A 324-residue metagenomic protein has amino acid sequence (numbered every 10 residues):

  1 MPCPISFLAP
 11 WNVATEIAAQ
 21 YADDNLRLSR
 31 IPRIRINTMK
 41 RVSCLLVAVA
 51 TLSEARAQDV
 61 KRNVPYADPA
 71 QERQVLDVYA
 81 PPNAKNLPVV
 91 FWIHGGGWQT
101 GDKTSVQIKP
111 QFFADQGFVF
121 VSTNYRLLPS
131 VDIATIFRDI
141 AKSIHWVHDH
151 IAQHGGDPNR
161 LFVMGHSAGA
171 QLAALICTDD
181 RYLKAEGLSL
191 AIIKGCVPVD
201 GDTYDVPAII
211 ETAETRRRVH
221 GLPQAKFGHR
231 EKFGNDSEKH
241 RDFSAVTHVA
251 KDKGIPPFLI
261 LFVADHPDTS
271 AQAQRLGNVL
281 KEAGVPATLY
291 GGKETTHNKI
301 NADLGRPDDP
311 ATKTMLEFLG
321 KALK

Functional and structural regions predicted by a protein language model:
P2, R35-V42: Positively charged n-region of N-terminal signal peptides that target proteins for export
D23-N25, N37: Intrinsic-disorder-associated, low-complexity terminal segments enriched in Asp/Asn/His/Tyr and depleted of Lys/Arg
V42-T51: Sec-dependent N-terminal signal peptides
S53-A57: Sec/Tat signal peptide C-region and signal peptidase I cleavage site
Q58-K324: Alpha/beta-hydrolase superfamily serine-hydrolase fold, recognizing
